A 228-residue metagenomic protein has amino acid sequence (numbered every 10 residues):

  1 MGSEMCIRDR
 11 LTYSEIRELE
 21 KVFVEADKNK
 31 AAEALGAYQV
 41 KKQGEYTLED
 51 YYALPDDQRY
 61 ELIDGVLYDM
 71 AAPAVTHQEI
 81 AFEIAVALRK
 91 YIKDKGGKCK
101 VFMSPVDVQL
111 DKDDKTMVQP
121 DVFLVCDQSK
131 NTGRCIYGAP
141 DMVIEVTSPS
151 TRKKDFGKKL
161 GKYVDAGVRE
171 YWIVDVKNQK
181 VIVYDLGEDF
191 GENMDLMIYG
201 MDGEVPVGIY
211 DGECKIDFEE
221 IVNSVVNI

Functional and structural regions predicted by a protein language model:
M1, I63-D64, C126: A cytosolic small-molecule/anion-sensing beta-strand core signal
M1-I7: Short, small-residue-biased leader/transition segments that mark boundaries at the very start of proteins
R8-Y38, D50-A53, D57, F82 (+4 more regions): C-terminal interaction segment
Q43-L48: Short, basic/aromatic recognition patches
Q58-L62: Active-site and channel-lining beta-strand-loop segments that bind or position nucleotide-derived/phosphorylated
I63-L67, D141: Glycine-rich, often proline-containing surface loops adjacent to acidic residues and nearby aromatics that form
V66-Y68, P73, H77-A85: Nuclease catalytic cores
